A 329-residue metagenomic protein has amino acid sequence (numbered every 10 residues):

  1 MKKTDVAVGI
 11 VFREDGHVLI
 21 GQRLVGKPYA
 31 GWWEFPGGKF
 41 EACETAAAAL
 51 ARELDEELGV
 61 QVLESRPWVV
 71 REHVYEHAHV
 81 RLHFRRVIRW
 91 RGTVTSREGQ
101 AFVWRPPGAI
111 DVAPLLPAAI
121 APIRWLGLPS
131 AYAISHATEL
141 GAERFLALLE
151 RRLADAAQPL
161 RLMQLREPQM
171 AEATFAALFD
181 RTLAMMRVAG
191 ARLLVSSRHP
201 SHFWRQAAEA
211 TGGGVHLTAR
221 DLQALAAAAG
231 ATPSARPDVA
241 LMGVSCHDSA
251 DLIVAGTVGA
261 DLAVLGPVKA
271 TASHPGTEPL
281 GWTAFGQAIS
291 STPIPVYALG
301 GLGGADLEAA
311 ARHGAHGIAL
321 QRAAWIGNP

Functional and structural regions predicted by a protein language model:
M1-V18, V70: Conserved N-terminal beta-strand and adjoining loop/helix that marks the start of the Nudix/MutT-like hydrolase domain
D5-A7, D55, G59-T93: Active-site segment of metal-dependent pyrophosphate-handling enzymes, primarily the Nudix hydrolase catalytic core
H17-E57, W68-V69, R192-L194: Conserved Nudix-box catalytic region and its N-terminal flanking loop in Nudix hydrolases and closely related
F84-R86, V94-L128: NUDIX/MutT-family hydrolases
P129-L146, L241-C246: Active-site mouth loops of central-metabolism enzymes
A133, M163, H202, A207 (+5 more regions): Conserved, mostly hydrophobic/aromatic
A176-R198, A228-D248, E278-G303: Alpha-helix-loop-beta-strand connector modules within alpha/beta enzyme cores
G213-A228, L262-G276, G301-P329: Glycine-rich phosphate-binding active-site loops on the catalytic face of alpha/beta enzymes
